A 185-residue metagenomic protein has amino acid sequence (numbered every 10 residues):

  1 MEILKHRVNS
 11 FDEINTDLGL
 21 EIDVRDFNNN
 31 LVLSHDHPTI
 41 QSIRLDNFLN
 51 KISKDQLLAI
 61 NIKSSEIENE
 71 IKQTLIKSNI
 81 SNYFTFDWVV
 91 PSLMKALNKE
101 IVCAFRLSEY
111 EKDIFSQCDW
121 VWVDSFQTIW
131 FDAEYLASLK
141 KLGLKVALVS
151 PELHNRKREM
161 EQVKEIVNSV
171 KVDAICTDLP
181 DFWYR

Functional and structural regions predicted by a protein language model:
M1-R185: Phosphate-group recognition and catalysis centered on beta-loop-alpha active-site segments
